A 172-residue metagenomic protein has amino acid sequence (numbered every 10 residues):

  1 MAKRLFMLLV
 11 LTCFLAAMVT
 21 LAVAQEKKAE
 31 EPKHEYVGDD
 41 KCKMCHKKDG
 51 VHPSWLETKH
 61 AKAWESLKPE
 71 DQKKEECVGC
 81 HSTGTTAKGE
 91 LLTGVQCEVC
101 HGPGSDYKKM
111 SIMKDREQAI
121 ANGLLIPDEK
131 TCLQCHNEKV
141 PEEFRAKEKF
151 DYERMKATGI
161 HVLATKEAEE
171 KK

Functional and structural regions predicted by a protein language model:
A2-L5, C13, A17-K172: Short sequence/structural segments immediately N-terminal
